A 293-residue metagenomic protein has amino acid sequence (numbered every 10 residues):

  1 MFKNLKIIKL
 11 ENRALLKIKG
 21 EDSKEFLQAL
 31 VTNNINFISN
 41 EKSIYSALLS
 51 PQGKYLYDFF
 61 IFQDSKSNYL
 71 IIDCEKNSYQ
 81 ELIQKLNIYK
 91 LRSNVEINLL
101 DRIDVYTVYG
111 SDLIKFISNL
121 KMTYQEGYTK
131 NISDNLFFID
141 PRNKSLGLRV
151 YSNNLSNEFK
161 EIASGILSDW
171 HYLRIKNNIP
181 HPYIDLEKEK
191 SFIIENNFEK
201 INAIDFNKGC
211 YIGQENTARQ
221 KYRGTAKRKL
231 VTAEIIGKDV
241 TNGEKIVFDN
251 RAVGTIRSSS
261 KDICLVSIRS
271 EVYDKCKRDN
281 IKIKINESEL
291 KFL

Functional and structural regions predicted by a protein language model:
M1-D58, D64-S67: Acidic, proline/glycine-enriched N-terminal capping motif
M1-K3, I44-D58, I88-L91, T129-F137 (+2 more regions): Short amphipathic beta-strand starts and helix->beta connectors
K6-I8, A14-K17, F60-N177, F248 (+1 more regions): Acidic, low-complexity central loop/insert segments
K17-S23, V108-D112, E234-T241: Short, surface-exposed ligand-recognition loops at beta-strand->loop->(often short) alpha-helix junctions that present
F26-L27, L82-K85, K229: Hydrophobic side chains in well-ordered alpha-helices
E41-K42, L120-K130, D239-E244, R278-N280: Glycine-centered loop/turn motifs
Y55, N196-N202, Q214, A218-L293: Glycine-rich, small/acidic residue-mixed loop/short-helix segments
N143-L230: Anionic-ligand-binding alpha/beta catalytic cores of soluble enzymes and soluble regulatory domains that recognize
